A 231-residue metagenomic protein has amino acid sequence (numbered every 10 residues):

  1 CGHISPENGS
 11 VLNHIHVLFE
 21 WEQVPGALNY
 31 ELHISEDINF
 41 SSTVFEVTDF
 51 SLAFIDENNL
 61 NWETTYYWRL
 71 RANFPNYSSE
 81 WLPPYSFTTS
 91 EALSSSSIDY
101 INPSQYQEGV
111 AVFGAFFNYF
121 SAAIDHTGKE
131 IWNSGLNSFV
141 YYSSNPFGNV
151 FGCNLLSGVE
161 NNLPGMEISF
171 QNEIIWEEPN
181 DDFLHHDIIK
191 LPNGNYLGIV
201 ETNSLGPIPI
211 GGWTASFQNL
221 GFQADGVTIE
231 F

Functional and structural regions predicted by a protein language model:
C1-G26, W62, E80-S94: Pro/Thr/Ser/Gly-rich low-complexity, intrinsically disordered linker/stalk tracts
H16-L18, L52-F54, N195: A generic structural signal for beta-strand entry/edge sites
L18, N29, S121: Short hydrophobic/aromatic beta-strand element in the GNAT-like acyltransferase core that lines or flanks the acyl-donor
E20-E22, H33, R71: Residue-level recognition of well-ordered beta-strand positions that form the cores of beta-sheet-rich folds across
V24-L28, A115-N118: Short proline/glycine-enriched turn/loop motifs at strand-loop junctions of beta-rich domains
N29-E63, N73-Y85: Recognizes extended acidic, P/S/T-rich segments that occur within or adjacent to Ig-like beta-sandwich modules
N73-F74, L82-F231: Histidine-/acidic-rich catalytic cores in large beta-rich domains
